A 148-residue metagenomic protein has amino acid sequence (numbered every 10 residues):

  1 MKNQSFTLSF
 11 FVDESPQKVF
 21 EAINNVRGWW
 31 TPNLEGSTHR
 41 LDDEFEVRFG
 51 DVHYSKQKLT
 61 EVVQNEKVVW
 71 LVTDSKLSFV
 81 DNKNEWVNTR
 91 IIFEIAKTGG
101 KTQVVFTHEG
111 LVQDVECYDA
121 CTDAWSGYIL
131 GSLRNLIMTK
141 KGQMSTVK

Functional and structural regions predicted by a protein language model:
M1-T38: Hydrophobic ligand-binding cavity/cleft-lining segments
K2-Q4, L41, D51, V87: Residue-level preference for beta-strand/loop junctions
S9-F11, E46-R48, K58, E94: Generic structural detector for well-ordered beta-strands
V19-F20, F45, L59, W70 (+3 more regions): Hydrophobic pocket/interface hotspot
T31-T38, H53-G100, E109: Hydrophobic-ligand binding "helix-grip"
H39-V47: Short coil-to-beta transition motif at edge beta-strands of beta-rich domains
G110-K148: A conserved amphipathic terminal alpha-helix motif
